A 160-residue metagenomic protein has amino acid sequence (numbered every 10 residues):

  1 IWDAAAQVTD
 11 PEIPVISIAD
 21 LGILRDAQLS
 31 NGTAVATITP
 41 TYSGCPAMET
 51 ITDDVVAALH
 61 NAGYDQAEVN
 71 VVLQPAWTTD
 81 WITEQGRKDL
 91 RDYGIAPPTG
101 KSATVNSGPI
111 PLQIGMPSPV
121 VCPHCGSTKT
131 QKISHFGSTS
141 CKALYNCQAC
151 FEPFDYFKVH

Functional and structural regions predicted by a protein language model:
I1-H160: Domain-level signature for proteins that mediate thiol-based redox and metal-cofactor handling
